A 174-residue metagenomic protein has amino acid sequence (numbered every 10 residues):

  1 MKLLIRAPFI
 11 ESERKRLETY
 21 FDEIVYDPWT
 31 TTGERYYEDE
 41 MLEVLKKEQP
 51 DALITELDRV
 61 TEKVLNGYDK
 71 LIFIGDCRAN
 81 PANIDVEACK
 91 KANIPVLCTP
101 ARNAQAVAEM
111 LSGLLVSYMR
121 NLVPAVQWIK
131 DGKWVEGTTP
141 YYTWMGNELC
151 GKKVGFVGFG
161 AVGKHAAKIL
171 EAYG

Functional and structural regions predicted by a protein language model:
M1-A52: N-terminal glycine-/charge-rich "phosphate-binding" loop or analogous flexible N-terminal tail
D27-P28, C77-R78, I94-Q105: Short beta->alpha connector loops at strand-helix junctions that form conserved, small/polar/Pro-enriched
T32-Y37, T55-E56, K133-P140: Short gly/ser/thr-rich secondary-structure transition/capping motifs
A82-I94: Rossmann-fold NAD(P)-binding glycine/threonine-rich loop
A92, P100-K153: Phosphate-binding beta-alpha-beta segment of Rossmann-like dinucleotide-binding domains, i.e., the NAD(P)
Y142-G174: Rossmann-like dinucleotide/phosphate-binding beta-alpha-beta segment
